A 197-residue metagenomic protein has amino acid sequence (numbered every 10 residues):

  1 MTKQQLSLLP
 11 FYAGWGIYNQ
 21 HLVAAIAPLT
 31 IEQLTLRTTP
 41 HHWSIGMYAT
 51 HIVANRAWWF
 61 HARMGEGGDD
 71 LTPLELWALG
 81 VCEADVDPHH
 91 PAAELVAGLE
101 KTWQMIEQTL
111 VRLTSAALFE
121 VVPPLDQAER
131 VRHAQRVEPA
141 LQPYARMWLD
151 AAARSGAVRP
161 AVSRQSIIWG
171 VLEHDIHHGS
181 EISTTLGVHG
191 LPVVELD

Functional and structural regions predicted by a protein language model:
M1-F11, A54-H133, M147-A157, V188-D197: Short, helix-capping/interhelical loops that line the mouth of catalytic, cofactor-, or ligand-binding pockets
G16, Q20, T50-V53, A97-E100 (+2 more regions): Generic structural signal for well-ordered, non-transmembrane alpha-helical segments in soluble/cytosolic regions
Y18, L22-A25, W148: Amphipathic alpha-helical packing segments from all-alpha helical-bundle domains
A25, W59, T109, H178 (+1 more regions): Short alpha-helical functional segments enriched in proximate histidine and acidic residues
T35-R37: Surface-exposed patches in mature extracellular/periplasmic domains of secreted proteins
H41-S44: Short acidic/glycine-enriched loop/turn segments that link adjacent beta-strands
R130-E138, S155-E173: Individual transmembrane alpha-helices with interfacial aromatic-anchor signatures
E173-P192: A hydrophobic membrane-anchoring alpha-helix module
